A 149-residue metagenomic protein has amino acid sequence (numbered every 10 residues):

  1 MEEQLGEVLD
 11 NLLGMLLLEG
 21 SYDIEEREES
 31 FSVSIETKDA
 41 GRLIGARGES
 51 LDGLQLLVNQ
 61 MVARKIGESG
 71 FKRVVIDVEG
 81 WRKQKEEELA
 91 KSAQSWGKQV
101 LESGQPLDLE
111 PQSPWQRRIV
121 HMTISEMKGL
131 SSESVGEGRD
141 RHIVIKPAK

Functional and structural regions predicted by a protein language model:
M1-K149: RNA-contacting regions in translation and RNA-metabolism proteins, encompassing KH/S1 modules where present
